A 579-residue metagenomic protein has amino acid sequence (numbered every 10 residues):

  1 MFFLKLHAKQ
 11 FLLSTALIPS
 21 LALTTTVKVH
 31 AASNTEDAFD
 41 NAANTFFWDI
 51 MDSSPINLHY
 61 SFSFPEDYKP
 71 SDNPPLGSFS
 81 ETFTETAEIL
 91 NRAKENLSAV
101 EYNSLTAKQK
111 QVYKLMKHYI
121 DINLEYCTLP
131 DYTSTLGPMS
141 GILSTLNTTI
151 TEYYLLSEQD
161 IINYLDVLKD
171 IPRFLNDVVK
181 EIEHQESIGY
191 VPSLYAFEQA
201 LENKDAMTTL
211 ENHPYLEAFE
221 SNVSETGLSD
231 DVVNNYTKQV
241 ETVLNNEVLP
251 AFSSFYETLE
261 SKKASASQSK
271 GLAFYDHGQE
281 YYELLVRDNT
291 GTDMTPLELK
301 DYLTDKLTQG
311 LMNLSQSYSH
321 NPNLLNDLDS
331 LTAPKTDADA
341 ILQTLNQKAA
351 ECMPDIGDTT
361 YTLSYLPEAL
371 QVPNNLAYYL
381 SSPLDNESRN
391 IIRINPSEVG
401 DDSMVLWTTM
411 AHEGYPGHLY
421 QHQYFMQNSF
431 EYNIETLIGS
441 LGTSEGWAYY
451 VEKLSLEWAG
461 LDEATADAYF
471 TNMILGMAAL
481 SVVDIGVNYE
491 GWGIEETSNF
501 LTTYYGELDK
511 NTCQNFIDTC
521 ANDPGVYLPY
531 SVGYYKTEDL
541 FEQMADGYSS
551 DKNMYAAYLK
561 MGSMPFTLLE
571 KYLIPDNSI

Functional and structural regions predicted by a protein language model:
M1-F2, T24: Universal eukaryotic N-terminal targeting presequences
F2-T15: Bacterial N-terminal signal peptides that target proteins for export
S14-T24: Bacterial N-terminal signal peptides
A22-N34: Sec-dependent signal peptide cleavage junction
A32-I579: N-terminal maturation segment of proteins
